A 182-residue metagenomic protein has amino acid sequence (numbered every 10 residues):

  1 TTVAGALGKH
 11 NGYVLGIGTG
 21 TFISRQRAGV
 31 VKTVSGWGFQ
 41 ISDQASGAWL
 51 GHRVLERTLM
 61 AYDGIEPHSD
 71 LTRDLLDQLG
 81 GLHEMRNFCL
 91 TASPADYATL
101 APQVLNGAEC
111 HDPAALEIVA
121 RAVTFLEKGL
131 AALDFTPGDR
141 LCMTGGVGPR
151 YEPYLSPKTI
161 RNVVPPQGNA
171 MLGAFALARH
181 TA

Functional and structural regions predicted by a protein language model:
T1-H68: Phosphate-binding/catalytic loop of phosphoryl-transfer enzymes
A6-Y13, L55-A182: ATP-binding/phosphotransfer module of carbohydrate and carboxylate kinases, centering on a glycine-rich
